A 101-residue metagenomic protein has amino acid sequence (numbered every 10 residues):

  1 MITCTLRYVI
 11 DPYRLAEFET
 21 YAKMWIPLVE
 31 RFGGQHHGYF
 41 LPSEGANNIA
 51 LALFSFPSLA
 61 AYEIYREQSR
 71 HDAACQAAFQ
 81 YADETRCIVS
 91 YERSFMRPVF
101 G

Functional and structural regions predicted by a protein language model:
I2-R7, F18, V29, A50-L53: Short, structured motif recognition centered on aromatic/hydrophobic residues
R7-P12, F54-S58: Short beta-strand-to-loop capping motifs
I10-T20: Short, surface-exposed ligand-recognition loops at beta-strand->loop->(often short) alpha-helix junctions that present
R14-A16, A60-Y62, G101: Residue-level signal for secondary-structure boundary sites
T20-H37, S55-E92: An amphipathic, aromatic/His-enriched active-site/gating alpha helix that lines ligand/cofactor pockets
G45-N48: Short acidic/glycine-enriched loop/turn segments that link adjacent beta-strands
E92-G101: Long, low-complexity, Ser/Thr/Gly/Pro-rich intrinsically disordered segments that act as flexible linkers and assembly
